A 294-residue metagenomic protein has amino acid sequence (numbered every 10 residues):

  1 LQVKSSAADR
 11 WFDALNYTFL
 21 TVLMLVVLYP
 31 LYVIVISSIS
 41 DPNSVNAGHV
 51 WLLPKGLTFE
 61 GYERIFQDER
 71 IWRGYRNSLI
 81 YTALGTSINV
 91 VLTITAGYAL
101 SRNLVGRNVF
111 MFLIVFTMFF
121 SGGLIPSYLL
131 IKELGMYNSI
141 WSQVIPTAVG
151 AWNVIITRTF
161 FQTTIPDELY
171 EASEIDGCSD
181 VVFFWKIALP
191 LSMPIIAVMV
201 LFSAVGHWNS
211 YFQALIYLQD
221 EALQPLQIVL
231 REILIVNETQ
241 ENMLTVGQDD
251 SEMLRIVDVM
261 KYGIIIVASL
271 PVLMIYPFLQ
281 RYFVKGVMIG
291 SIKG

Functional and structural regions predicted by a protein language model:
L1-G294: A hydrophobic, multi-pass inner-membrane permease signature
